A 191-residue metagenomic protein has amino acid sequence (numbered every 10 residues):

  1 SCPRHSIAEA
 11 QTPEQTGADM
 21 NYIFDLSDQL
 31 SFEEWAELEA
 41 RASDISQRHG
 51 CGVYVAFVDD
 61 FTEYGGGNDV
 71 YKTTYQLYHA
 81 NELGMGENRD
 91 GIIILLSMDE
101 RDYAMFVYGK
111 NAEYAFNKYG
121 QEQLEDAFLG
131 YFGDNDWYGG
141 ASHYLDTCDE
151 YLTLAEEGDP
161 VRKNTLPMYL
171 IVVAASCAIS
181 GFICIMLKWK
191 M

Functional and structural regions predicted by a protein language model:
S1-R4, C177-G181: Sec-dependent N-terminal signal peptides of Gram-positive bacterial secreted proteins and lipoproteins
C2, S6-V173: Folded, non-transmembrane soluble domains that reside on the lumenal/extracytoplasmic side of membranes
I179-M191: Juxtamembrane interface at the cytosolic side of transmembrane helices
